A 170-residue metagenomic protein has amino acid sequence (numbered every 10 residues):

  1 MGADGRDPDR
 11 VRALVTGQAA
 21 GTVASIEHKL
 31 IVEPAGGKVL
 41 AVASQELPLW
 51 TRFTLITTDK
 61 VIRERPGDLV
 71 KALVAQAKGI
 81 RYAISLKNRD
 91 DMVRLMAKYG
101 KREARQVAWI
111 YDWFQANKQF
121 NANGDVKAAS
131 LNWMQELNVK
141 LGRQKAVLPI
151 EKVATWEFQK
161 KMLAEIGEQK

Functional and structural regions predicted by a protein language model:
M1-R6: Short beta-strand-to-loop elements that line the ligand-binding cleft of bilobed periplasmic-binding protein-like
P8-G100: Pocket-lining segment of extracytoplasmic ligand-binding domains
V23, A41, R105-Q106, V147-L148: A generic structural-conservation signal
E27, Q45, I110, E151-K152: Residue-level "edge-of-site" marker
I31-V32, L49-T51, F114-Q115, T155-F158: Short secondary-structure boundary/hinge segments and terminal tails
T57-T58, R63-E64, A122, A128 (+1 more regions): Generic structural "secondary-structure junction" signal
R63-K145: Secondary-structure end/capping motifs
Q135-K170: Conserved C-terminal helix/tail region of periplasmic/extracytoplasmic solute-binding proteins
